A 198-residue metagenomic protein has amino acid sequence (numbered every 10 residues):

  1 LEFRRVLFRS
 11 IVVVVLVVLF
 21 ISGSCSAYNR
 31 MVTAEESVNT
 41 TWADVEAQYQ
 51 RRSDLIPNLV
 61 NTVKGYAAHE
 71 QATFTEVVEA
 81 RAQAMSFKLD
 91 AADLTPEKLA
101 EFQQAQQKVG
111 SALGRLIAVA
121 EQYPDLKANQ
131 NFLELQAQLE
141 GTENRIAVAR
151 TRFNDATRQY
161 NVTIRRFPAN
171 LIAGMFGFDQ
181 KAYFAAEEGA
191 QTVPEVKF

Functional and structural regions predicted by a protein language model:
R4-F198: A helix-centric hydrophobic-segment signal that preferentially recognizes long, alpha-helical stretches used
